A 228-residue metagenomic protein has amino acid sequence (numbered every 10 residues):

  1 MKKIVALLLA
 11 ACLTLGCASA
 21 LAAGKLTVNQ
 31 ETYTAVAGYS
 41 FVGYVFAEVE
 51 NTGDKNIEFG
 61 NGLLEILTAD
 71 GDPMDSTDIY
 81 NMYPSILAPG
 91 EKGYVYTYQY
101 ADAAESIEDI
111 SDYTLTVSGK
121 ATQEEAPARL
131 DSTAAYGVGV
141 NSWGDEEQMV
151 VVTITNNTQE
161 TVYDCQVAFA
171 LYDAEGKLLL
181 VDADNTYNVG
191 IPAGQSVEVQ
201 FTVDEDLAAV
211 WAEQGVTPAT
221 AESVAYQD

Functional and structural regions predicted by a protein language model:
M1-L8: Positively charged n-region of N-terminal signal peptides that target proteins for export
L8-G16: Bacterial N-terminal signal peptides
L15-L26: Sec-dependent signal peptide cleavage junction
S40-F46, N61, W143-V151: Short, solvent-exposed loop/turn segments enriched in Ser/Thr/Gly
V49-D54, I154-T158: Asparagine-centered strand-capping/turn motif at beta-strand->loop junctions
D54-F59, P73-M74, T161-D164, L178-L179: Short acidic/proline- and small/hydrophobic-mixed sequence motifs that coincide with surface turns and coil-to-beta
M74-A104, V181-A208: Intrinsically disordered, low-complexity Pro/Gly/Ser/Thr-rich segments with frequent PxxP/GP/PP motifs and embedded
A101-D145, D204-D228: Terminal connector regions
